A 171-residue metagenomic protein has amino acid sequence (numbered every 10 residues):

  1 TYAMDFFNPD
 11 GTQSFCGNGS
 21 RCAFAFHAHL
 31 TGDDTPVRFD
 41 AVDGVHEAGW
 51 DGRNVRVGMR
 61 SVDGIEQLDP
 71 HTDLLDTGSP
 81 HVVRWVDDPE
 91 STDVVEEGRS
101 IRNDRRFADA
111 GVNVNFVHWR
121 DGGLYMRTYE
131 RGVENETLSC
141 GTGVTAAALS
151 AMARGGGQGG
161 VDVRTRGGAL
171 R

Functional and structural regions predicted by a protein language model:
T1-S139, A146-R171: Active-site proximal loop and beta-alpha junction motif in alpha/beta enzyme cores
